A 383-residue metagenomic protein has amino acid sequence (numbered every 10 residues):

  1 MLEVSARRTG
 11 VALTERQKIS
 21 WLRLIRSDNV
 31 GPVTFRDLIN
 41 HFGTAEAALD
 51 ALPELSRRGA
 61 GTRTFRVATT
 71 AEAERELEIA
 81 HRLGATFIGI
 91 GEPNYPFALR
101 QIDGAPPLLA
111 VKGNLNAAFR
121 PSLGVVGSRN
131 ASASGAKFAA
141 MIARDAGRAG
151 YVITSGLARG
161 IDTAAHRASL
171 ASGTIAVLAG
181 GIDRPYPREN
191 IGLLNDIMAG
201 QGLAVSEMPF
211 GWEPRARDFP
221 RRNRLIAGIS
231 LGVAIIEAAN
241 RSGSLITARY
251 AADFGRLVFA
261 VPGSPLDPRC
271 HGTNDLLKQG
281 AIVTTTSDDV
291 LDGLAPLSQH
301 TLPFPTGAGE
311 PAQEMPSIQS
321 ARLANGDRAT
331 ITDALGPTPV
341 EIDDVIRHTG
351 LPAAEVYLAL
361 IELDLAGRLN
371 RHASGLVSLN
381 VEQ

Functional and structural regions predicted by a protein language model:
M1-E15, G89-Q383: Glycine-biased, small-residue-rich flexible motifs in mid-sequence functional cores and linkers
M1-N94, A366-R368, A373-Q383: Short, small/acidic-rich helices and loops at N termini and domain boundaries of DNA replication/processing enzymes
